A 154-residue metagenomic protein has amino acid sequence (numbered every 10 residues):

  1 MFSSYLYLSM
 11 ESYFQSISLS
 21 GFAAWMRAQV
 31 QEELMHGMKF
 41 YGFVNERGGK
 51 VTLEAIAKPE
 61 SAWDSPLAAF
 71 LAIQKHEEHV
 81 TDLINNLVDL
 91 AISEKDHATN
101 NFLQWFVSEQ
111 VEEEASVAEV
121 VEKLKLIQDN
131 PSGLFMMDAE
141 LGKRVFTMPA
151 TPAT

Functional and structural regions predicted by a protein language model:
M1-T154: Iron-associated oxidoreductase/ferritin-like identity signal
